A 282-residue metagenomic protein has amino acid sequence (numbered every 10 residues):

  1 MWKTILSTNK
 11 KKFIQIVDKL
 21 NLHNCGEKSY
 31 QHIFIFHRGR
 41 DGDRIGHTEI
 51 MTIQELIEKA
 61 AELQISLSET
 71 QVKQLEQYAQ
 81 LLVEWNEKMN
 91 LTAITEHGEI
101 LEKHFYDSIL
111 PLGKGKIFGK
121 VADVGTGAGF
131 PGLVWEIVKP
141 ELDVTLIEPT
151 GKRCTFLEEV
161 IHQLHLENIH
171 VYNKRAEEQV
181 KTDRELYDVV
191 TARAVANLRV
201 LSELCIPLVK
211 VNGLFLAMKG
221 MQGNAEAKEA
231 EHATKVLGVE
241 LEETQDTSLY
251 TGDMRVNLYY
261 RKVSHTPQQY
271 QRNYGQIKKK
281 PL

Functional and structural regions predicted by a protein language model:
W2-E27, Q31, H37-G39, D43: Short, compositionally biased terminal leader/tail segments enriched in small/polar residues
D43-H47, T52-F118, K152-T155, E159-E167: Class I SAM-dependent transferase core
T95, N173-R175, E243-Q245: Short loop/edge segments at beta-strand edges and connector loops that shape dinucleotide/nucleotide cofactor-binding
I109-A196, S202-E203: Conserved SAM/SAH cofactor-binding pocket of Class I
V209-V211: Helix-to-beta-strand junctions that scaffold the AdoMet/dcAdoMet cofactor pocket in Class I SAM-dependent enzymes
F215-L216: A short hydrophobic/small-residue beta-strand
M221-L282: Active-site capping/gating segments
